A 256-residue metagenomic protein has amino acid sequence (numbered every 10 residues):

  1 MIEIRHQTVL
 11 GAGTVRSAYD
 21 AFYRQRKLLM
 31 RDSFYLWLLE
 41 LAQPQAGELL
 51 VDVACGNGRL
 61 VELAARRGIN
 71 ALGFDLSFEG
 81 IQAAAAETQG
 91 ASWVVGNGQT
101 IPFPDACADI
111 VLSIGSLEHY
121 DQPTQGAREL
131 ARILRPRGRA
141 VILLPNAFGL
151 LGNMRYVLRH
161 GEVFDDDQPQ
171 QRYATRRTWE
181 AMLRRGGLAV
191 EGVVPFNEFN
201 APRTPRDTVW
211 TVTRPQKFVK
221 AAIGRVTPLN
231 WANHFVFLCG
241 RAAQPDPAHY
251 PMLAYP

Functional and structural regions predicted by a protein language model:
M1-T100, L112, A127, A232-F235 (+1 more regions): Conserved N-terminal segment of class I S-adenosyl-L-methionine
A71, A140-V141: A short hydrophobic/small-residue beta-strand
E79, Y120-Q125, G152: Short N-terminal helix/helix-N-cap motif within the alpha/beta-hydrolase-1
I110-D121: A short SAM/SAH-binding and catalytic strip from SAM-dependent methyltransferases
T124-R139: A short glycine-rich, Lys/Arg-flanked "PGG" loop and its adjoining helix->strand segment in the class I
V141-V163: Conserved class I S-adenosyl-L-methionine
R155-G161, A181, G192-P256: A C-terminal cap/extension of S-adenosyl-L-methionine-dependent methyltransferases that defines the acceptor-substrate
H160-T178: Acceptor-substrate binding/catalytic loop of class I
